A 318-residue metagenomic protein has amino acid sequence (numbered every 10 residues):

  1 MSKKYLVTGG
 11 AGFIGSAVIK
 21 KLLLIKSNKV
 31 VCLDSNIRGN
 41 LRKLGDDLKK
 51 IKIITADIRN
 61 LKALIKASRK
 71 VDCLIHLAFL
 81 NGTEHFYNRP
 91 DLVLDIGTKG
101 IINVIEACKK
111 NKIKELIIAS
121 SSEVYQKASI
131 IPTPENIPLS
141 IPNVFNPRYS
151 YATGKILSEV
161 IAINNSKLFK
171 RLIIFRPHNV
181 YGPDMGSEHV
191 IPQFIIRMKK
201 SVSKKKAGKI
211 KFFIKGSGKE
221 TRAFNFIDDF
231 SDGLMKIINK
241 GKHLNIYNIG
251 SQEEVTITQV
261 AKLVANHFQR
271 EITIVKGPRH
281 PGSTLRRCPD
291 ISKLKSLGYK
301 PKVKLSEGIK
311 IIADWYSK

Functional and structural regions predicted by a protein language model:
M1-V180, I311: N-terminal Rossmann-like NAD(P)+-binding domain of SDR-like oxidoreductases, especially those catalyzing
F13, G39, N81, M185 (+2 more regions): Short alpha-helical
S16-V18, A56-R59, F194, K200-K318: C-terminal substrate-binding subdomain of Rossmann-fold SDR/epimerase-dehydratase oxidoreductases
Y87-R89, D184-E188, N225, L285: Short, solvent-exposed loop/turn segments at secondary-structure boundaries
K127-S129, P183-H189, K293: Short beta-loop-alpha junction of Rossmann-like oxidoreductase domains
